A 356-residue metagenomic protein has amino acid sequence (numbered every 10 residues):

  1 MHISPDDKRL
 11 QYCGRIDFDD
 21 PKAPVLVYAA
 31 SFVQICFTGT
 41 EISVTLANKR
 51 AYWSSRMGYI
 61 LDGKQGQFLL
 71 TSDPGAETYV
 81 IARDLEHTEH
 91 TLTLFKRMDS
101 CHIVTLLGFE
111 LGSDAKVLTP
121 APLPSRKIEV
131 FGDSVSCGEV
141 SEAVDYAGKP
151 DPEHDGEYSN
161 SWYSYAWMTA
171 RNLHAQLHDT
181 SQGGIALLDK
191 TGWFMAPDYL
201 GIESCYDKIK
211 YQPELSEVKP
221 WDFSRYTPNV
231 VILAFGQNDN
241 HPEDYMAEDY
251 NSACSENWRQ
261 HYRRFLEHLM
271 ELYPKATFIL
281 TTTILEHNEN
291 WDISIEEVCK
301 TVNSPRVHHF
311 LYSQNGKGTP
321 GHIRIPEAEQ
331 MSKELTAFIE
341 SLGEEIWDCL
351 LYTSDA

Functional and structural regions predicted by a protein language model:
M1-V27: Glycan-recognition and processing domains
Y28-A30, D151-N251, L285-D292, H322 (+1 more regions): Conserved SGNH/GDSL esterase-like catalytic core that processes O-acyl groups on lipids and polysaccharides
I42, A76-V104: Short, well-structured beta-strand segments within conserved domains
S54-K64: Short, surface-exposed beta-strand/strand-loop-strand elements in extracellular ectodomains
R56, H90, S113-G192: Serine-esterase "nucleophile elbow" of acetyl-processing enzymes
I232-D239, Y262-E297: Active-site segments of SGNH/GDSL-like serine hydrolases that catalyze O-acetyl group transfer/hydrolysis on lipids
T277-D348: Extracellular serine-dependent O-acyl
Y352-A356: Conserved small/polar residues in nucleotide/adenosyl-binding loops
